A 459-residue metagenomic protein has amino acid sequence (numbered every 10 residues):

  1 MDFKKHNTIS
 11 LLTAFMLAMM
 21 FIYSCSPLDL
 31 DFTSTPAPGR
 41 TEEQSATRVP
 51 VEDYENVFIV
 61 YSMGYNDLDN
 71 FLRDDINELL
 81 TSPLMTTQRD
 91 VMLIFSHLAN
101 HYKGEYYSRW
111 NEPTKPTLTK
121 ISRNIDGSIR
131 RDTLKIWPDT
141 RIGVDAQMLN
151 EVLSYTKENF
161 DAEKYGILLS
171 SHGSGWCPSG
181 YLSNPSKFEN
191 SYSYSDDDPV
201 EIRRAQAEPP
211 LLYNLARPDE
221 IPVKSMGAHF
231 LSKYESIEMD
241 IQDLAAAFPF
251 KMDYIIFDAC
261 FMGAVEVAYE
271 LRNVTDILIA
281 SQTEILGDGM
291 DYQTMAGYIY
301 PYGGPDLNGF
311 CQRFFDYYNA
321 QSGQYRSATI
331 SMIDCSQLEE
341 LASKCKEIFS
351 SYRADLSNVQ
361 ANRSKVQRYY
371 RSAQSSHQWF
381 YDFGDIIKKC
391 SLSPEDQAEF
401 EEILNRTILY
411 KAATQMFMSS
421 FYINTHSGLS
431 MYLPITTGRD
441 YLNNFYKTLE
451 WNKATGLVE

Functional and structural regions predicted by a protein language model:
D2-L12: Bacterial N-terminal signal peptides that target proteins for export
L12-Y23: Bacterial N-terminal signal peptides
F21-D53: Bacterial Sec-dependent N-terminal signal peptides
P27-L28, D196-E459: Terminal, contiguous helix-loop blocks that mediate binding/assembly
E52-Y65, S128-P138: Acidic/histidine-rich, surface-exposed loop or edge segments in extracytoplasmic proteins
Y54-V57, T86-M92, F160-G166, P249-Y254 (+1 more regions): Loop/turn elements at helix/coil->beta-strand transitions in domains of secreted/extracellular proteins
D67-Y107: N-terminal carbohydrate-binding/catalytic regions of secreted carbohydrate-active enzymes
H97-A99, E105-T133, R141-F250, A259-E266 (+1 more regions): Catalytic-core segments of thiol-dependent peptidases
